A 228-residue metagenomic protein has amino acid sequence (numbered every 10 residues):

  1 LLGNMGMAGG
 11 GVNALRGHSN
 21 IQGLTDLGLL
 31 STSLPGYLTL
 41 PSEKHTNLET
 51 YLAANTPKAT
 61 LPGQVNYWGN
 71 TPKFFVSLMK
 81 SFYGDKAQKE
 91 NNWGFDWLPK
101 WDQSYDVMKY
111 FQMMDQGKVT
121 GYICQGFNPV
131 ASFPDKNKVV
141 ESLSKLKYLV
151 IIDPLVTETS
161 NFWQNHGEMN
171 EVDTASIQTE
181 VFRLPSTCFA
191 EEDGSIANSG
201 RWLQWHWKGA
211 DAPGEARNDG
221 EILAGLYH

Functional and structural regions predicted by a protein language model:
L1-L2, Q22-L24, G28-H228: Non-catalytic alpha/beta scaffold blocks inside enzyme catalytic domains
G6-N13: Flexible, glycine/charged-enriched surface loops at secondary-structure junctions
